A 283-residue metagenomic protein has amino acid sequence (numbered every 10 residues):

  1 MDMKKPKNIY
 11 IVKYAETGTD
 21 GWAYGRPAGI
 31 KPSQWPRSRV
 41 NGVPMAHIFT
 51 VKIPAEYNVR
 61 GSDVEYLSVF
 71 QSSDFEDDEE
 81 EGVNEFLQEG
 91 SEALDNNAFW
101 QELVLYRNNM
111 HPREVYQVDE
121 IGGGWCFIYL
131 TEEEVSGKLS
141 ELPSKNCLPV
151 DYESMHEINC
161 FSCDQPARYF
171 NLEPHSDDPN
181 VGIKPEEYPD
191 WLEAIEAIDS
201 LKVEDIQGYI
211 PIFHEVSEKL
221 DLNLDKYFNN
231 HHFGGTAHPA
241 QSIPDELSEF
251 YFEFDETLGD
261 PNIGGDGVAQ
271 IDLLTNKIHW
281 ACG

Functional and structural regions predicted by a protein language model:
M1-G283: Preference for intrinsically disordered or flexible, low-complexity segments and adjacent hinge/connector residues
